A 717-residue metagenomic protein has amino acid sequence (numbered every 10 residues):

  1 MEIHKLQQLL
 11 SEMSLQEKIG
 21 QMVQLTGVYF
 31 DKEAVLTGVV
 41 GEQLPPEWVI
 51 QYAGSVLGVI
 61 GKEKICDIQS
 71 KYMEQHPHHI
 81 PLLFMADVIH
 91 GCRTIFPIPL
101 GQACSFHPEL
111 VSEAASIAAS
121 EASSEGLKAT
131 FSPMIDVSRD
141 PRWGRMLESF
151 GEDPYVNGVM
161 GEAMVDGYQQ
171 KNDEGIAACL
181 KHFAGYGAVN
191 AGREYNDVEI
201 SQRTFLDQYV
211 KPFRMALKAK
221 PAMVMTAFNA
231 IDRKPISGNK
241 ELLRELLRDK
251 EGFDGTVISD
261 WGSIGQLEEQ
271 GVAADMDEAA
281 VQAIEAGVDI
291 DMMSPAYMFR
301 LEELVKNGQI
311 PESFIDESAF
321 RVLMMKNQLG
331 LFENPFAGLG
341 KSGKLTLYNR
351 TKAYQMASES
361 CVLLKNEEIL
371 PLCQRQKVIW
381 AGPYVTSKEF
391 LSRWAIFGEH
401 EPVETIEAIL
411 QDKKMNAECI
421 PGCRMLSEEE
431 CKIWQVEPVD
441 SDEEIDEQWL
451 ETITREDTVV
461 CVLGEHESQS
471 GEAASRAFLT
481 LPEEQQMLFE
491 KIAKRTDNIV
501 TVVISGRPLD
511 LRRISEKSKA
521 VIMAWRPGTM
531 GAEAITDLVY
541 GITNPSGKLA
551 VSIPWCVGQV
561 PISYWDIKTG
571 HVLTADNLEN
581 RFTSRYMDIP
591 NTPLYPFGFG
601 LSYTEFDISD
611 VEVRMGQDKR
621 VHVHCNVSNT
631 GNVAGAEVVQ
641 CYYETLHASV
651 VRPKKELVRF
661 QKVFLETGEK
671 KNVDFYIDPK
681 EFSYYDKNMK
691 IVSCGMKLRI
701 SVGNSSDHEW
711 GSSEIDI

Functional and structural regions predicted by a protein language model:
M1-K687, C694-H708, S712-I717: Glycoside hydrolase catalytic-domain context in secreted enzymes
